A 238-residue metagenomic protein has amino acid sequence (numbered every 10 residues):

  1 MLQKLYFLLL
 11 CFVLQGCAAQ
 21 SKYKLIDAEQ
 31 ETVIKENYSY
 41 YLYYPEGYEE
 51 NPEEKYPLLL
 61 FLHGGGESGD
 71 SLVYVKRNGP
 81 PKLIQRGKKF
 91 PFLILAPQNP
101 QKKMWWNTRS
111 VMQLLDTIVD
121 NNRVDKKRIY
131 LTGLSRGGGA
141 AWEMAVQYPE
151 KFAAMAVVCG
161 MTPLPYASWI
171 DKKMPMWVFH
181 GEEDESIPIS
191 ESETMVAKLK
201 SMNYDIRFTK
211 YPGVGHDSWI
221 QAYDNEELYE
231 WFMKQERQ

Functional and structural regions predicted by a protein language model:
M1-K22: Bacterial Sec-dependent N-terminal signal peptides
C17-L58, T132, R136-G139, M144 (+4 more regions): A domain-start/cap signature at the N-terminus of enzymes
G47-E54, K103-S135: Gly/Ser-rich "nucleophile elbow"/oxyanion-hole loop immediately N-terminal to the catalytic nucleophile in hydrolases
L58, L62-M112: Active-site machinery of serine-nucleophile hydrolases
F90-F92, I170-M176: Short, proline-enriched alpha-helix->beta-strand connector loops that line the catalytic pocket of alpha/beta-hydrolase
D116-N121, K127-K172: Primarily recognizes the serine-hydrolase "nucleophile elbow" in alpha/beta-hydrolase and SGNH/GDSL folds
P175-F179, E185-Q238: C-terminal catalytic histidine-bearing segment of alpha/beta-hydrolase fold enzymes
